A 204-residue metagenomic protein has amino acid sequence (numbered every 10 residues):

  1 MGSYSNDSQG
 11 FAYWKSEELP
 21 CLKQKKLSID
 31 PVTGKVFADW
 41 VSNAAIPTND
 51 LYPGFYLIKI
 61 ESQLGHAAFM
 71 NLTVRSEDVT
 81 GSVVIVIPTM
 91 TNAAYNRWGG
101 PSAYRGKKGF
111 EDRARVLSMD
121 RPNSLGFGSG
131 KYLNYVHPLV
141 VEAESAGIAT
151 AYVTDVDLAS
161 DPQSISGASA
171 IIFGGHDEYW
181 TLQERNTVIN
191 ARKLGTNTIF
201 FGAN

Functional and structural regions predicted by a protein language model:
M1-K25, D30-G34, F55, Q63-I165: Aromatic-Pro/Gly-enriched surface loop or interdomain linker that acts as a lid/target-recognition segment
E17-P20, K25, A38-Y52, I60: Short, hydrophobic beta-strand segments
V41-A45, L57-K59, G65-R75, Q183-T187: Short alpha-helical segments and helix-capping/turn motifs at coil-helix boundaries
A44-P47, P122-Y132, S169-L182: The substrate-binding groove and active-site-proximal loops of carbohydrate-active enzymes, especially glycoside
V83-V86, I165-N204: Short alpha-beta junction capping motif
